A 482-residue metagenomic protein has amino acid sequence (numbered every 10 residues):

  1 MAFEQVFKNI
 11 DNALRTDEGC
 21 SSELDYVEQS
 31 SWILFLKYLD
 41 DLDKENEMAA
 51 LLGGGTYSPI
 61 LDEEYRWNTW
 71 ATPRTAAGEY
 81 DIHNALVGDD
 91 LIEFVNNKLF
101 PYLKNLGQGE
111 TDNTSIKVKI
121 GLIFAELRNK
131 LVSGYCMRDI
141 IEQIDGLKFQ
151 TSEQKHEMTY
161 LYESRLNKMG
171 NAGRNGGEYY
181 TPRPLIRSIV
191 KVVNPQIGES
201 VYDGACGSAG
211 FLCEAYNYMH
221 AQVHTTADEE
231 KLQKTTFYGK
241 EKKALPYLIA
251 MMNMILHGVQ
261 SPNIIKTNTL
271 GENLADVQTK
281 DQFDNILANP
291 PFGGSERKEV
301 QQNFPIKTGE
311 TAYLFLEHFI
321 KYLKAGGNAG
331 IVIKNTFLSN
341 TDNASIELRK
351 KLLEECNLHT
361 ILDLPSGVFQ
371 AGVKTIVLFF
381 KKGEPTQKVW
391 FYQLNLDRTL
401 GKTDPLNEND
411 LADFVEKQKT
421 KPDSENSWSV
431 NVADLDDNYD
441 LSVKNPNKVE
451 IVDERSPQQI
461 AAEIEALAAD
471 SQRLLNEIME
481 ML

Functional and structural regions predicted by a protein language model:
M1-I197, I265-E272, V277, D363-S366 (+3 more regions): Non-catalytic, mostly N-terminal accessory regions of nucleic-acid modification and defense proteins
F3, K266, V277-L482: A conserved structural/catalytic subdomain of Rossmann-like adenosyl-cofactor enzymes
E23, S152-K155, K231, D342 (+1 more regions): Non-catalytic, surface-exposed connector residues within folded enzymatic/regulatory domains
E28-S31, L256, F315, I320: Hydrophobic side chains within alpha-helical segments
L34-L39, F149, L166, G170 (+7 more regions): Non-catalytic alpha-helical coupling and interface elements of nucleotide-dependent molecular machines and regulators
G176-A288, G293-S295, V300, K307-G309 (+5 more regions): Conserved S-adenosyl-L-methionine
